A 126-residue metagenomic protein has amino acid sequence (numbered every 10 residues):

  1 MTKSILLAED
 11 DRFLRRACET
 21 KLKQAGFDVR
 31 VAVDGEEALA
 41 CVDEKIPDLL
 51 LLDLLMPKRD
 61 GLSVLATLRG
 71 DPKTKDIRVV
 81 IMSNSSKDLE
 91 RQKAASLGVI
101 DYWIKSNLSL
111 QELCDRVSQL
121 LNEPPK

Functional and structural regions predicted by a protein language model:
E9: Conserved acidic carboxylate
R16-Q24: Charged docking surfaces used in two-component/phosphorelay signaling
G26-V33, C41: Short hydrophobic/Thr-rich beta-strand motif most characteristic of the beta2 strand and flanking loop of CheY-like
D34-E37, D60-S63: Acidic catalytic/metal-coordinating carboxylates
K45-L51: Active-site beta3 strand of CheY-like receiver
D53, S83: Active-site residues of response regulator receiver
M56: Receiver (REC) domain active-site loop signature in two-component systems and cognate sites in sensor histidine kinases
